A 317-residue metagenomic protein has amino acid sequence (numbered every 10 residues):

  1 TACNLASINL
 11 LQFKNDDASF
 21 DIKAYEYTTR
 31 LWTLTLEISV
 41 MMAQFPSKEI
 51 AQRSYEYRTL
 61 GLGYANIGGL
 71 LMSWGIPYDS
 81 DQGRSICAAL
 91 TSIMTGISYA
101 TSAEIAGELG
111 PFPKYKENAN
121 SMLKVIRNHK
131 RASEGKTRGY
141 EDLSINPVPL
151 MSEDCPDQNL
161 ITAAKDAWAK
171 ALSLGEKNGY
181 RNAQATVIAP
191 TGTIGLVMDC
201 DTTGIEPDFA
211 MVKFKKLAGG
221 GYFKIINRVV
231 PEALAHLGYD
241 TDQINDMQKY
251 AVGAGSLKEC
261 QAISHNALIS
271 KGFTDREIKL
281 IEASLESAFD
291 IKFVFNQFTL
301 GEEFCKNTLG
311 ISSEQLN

Functional and structural regions predicted by a protein language model:
T1-N317: Long, C-terminal-biased catalytic regions of enzyme "large/alpha" subunits
